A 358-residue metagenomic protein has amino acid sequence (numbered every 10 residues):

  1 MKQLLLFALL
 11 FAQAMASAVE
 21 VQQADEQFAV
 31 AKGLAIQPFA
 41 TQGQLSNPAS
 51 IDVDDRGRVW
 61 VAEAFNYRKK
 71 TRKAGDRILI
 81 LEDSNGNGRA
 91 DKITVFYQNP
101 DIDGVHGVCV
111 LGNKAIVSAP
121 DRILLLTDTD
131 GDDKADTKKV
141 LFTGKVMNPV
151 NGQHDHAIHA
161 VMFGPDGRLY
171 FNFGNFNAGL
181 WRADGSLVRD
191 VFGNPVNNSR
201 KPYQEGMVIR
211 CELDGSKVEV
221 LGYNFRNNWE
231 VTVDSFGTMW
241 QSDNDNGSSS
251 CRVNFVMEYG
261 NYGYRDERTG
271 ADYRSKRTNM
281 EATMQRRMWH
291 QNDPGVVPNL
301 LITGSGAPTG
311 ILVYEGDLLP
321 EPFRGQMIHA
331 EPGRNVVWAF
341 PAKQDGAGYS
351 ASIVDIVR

Functional and structural regions predicted by a protein language model:
M1-L4: Positively charged n-region of N-terminal signal peptides that target proteins for export
A8-S17: Hydrophobic h-region of N-terminal signal peptides that target proteins for export in Gram-negative bacteria
S17-R358: Beta-propeller domains with acidic blade repeats across secreted/periplasmic ectodomains and cytosolic WD/CNH propellers
